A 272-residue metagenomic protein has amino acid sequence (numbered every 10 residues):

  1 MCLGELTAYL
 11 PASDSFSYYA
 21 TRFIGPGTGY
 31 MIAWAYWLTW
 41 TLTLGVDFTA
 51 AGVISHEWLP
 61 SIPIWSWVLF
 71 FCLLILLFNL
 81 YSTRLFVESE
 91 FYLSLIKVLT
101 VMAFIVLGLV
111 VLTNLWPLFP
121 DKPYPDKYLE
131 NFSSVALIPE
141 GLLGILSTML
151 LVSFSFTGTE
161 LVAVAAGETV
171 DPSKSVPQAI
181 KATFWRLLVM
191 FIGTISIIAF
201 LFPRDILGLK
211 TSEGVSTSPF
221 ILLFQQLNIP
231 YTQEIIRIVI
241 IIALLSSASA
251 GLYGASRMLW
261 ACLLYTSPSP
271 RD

Functional and structural regions predicted by a protein language model:
M1-L80, L85, I105, I241-A261: Hydrophobic transmembrane alpha-helices that form the core helical bundles of multi-pass secondary transporters
G4-Y9, R84, L109-P120, A199-L207 (+1 more regions): Transmembrane helix-loop junctions in multipass membrane proteins, especially transporters and channels
Y18-A20, G25, E57, T148 (+3 more regions): TM-loop-TM module centered on a large, flexible mid-protein loop between adjacent transmembrane helices in multi-pass
I24-T28, S61-S66, L137-L142, L227-I235: Membrane-interfacial loop-to-helix junctions in multi-pass transporters
F48-F70, W116-L143: Inter-helical loop and helix-membrane interface segments of multi-pass membrane transporters/permeases
G52, S66-D126, F156-T157, I180-L188: Membrane-interface loop-to-helix entry segments
L93-I96, L161-A199, M258-C262: Junctions where cytoplasmic loops transition into the N-terminal start of transmembrane alpha-helices in multi-pass
M149, F156-A166, S249-R257: Short helical (or helix-break) motifs at transmembrane helix termini and adjacent helical loops in multi-pass membrane
